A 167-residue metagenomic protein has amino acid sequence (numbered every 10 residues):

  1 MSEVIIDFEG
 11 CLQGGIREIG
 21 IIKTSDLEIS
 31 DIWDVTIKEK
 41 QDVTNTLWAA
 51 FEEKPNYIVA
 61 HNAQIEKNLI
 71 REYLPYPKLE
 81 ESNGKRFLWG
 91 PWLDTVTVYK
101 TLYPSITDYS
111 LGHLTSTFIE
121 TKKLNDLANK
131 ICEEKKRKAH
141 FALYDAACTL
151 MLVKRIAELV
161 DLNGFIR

Functional and structural regions predicted by a protein language model:
M1-E53: Conserved RNase H-like, two-metal-ion catalytic cores of nucleic-acid enzymes
I5, I58-A60, A139: Short catalytic-loop micro-motif centered on adjacent basic/acidic residues
D7-E9, E66, D94, D145: Acidic active-site catalytic centers that drive phospho-/nucleotidyl reactions and related ester hydrolyses
S30-I106, M151: Conserved DEDDh/DEDDy metal-dependent 3′-5′ exonuclease domain
L69, H113-R167: Acidic, Mg2+-coordinating catalytic module of metal-dependent nucleases/exonucleases that use a two-metal-ion mechanism
L102, I106-G112, S116-F118: Active-site-proximal helix/loop segments of hydrolytic enzymes
